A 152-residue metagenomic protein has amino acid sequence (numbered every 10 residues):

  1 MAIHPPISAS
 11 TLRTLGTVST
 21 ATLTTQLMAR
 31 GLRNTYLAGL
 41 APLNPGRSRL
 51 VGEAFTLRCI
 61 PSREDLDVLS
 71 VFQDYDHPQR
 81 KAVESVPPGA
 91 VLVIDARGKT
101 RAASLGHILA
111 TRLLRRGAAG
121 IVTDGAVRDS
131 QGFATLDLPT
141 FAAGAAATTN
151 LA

Functional and structural regions predicted by a protein language model:
M1-A152: Feature captures the catalytic cores and cofactor-binding loops of soluble hydro-lyases/lyases that act on carboxylate
